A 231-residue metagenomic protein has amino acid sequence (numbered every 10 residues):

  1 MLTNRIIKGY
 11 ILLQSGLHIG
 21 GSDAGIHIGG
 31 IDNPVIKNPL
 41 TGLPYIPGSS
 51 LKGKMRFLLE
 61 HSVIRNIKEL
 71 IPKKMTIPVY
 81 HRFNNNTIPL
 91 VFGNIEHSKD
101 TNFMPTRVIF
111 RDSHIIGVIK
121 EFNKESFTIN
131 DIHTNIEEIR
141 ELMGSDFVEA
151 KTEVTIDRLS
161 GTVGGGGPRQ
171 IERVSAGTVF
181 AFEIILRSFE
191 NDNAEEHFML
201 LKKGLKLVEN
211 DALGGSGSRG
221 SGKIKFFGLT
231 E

Functional and structural regions predicted by a protein language model:
M1-V148, V163-E231: RNA-binding basic/glycine-rich loop and surface signature characteristic of RAMP-family CRISPR effectors
K151-R158, T230-E231: Intrinsically disordered, low-complexity terminal/linker regions enriched in Pro/Ser/Gly and acidic residues
